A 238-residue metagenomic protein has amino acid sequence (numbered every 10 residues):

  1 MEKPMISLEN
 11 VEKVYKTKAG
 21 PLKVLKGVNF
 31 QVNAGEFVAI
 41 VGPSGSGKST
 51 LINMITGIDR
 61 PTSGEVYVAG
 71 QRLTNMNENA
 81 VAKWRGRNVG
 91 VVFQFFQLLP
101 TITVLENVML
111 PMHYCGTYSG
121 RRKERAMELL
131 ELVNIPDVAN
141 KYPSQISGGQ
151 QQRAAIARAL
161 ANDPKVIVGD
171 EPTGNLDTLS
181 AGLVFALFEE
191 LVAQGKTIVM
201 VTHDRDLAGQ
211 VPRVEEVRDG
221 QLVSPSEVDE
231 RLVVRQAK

Functional and structural regions predicted by a protein language model:
M1-V14, S224-K238: ABC-family P-loop ATPase nucleotide-binding domain
P4-V217: ABC family nucleotide-binding domain
V214-E227: H-loop (His-switch) and adjacent beta-strand-loop-beta switch element of ABC-type ATPase nucleotide-binding domains
